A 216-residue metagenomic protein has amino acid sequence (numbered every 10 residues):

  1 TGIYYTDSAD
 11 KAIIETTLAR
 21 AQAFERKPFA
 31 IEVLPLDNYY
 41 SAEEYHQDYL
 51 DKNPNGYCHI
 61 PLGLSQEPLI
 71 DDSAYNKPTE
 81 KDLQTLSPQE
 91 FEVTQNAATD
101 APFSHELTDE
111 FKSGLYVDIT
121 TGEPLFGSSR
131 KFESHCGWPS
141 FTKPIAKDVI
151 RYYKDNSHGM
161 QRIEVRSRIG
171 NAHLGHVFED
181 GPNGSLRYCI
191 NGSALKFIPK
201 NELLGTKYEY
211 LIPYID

Functional and structural regions predicted by a protein language model:
T1-D216: Flexible coil/turn and secondary-structure edge motifs
